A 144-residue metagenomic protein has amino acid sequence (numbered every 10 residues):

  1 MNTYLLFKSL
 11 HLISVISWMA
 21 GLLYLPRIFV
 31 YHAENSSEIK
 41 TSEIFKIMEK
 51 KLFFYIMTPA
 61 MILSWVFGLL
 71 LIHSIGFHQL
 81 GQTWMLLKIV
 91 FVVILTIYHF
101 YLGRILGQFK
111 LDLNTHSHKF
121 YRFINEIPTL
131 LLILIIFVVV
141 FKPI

Functional and structural regions predicted by a protein language model:
M1-I144: Polytopic transmembrane helical bundles with strong interfacial aromatic enrichment
